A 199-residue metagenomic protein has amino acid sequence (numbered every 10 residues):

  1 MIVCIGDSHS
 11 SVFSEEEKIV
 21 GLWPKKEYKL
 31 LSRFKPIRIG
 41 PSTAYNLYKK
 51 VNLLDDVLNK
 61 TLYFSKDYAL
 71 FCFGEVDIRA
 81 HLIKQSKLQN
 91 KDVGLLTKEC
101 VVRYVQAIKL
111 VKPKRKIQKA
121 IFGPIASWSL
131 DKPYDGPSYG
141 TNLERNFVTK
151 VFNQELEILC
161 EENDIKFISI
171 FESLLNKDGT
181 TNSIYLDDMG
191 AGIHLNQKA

Functional and structural regions predicted by a protein language model:
I2-R103: Conserved SGNH/GDSL esterase-like catalytic core that processes O-acyl groups on lipids and polysaccharides
V3-I5, Y68-C72, K116-P124, D164-F171: A structural signal for short, well-ordered beta-strand segments and their strand-loop junctions that often border
K50, Q89-V101, T141-F152, G192 (+1 more regions): Residue-level preference for long, well-ordered alpha-helices that form the structural scaffold of enzyme catalytic
G74-V76, K109-N146, E172-K177: Active-site segments of SGNH/GDSL-like serine hydrolases that catalyze O-acetyl group transfer/hydrolysis on lipids
I78-V93, L130-G140, N182-D187: Surface-exposed, active-site-proximal loop segments in enzymatic domains
Y104-K109, N153, E157: Generic structural signal for well-ordered alpha-helices, preferentially at hydrophobic/aromatic core positions
S129-I170, I193: Substrate-gating cap/lid alpha-helix
E157, K166, S183-A199: Histidine-centered active-site loop/cap adjacent to the catalytic His in serine esterases/O-acetyl transfer systems
